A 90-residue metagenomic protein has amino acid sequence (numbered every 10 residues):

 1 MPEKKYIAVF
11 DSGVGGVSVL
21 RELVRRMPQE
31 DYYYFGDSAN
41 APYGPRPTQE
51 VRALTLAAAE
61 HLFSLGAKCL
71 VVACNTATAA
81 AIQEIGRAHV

Functional and structural regions predicted by a protein language model:
M1-H89: Non-catalytic structural scaffold of enzyme domains
